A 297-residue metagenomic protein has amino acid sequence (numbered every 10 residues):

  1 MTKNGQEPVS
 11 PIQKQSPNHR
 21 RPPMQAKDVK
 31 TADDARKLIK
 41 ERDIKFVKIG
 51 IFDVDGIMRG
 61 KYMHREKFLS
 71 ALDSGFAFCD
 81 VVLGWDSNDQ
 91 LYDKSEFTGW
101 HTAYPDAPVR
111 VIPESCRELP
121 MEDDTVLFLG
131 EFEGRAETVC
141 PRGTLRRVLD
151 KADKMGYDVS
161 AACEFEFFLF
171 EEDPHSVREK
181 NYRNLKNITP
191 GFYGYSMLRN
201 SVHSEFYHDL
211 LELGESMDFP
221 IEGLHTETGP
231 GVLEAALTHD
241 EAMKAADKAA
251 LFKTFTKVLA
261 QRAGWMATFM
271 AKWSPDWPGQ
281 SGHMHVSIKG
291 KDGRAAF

Functional and structural regions predicted by a protein language model:
M1-P22: N-terminal amphipathic/basic-hydrophobic helices that include classical n-h-c signal peptides and signal-anchor
H19-F297: Glycine-rich, acidic/polar active-site loops that bind/position phosphate-bearing ligands
